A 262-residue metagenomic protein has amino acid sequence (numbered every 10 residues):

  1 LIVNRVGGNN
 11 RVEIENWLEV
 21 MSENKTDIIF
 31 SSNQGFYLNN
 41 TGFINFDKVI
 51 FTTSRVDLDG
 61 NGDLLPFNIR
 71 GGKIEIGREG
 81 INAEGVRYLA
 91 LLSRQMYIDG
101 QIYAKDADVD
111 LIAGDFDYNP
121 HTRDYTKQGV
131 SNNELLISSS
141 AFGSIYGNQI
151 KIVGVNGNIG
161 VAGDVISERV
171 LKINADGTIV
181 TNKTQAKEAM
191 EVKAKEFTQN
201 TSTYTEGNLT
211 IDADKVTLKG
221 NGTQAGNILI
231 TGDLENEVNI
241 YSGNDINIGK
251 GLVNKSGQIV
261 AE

Functional and structural regions predicted by a protein language model:
L1-I166, N174-A175: Solvent-exposed adhesion/ligand-recognition segments of exported proteins
S31-N33, N39-T41, D47, T52-S54 (+23 more regions): Feature marks extracellular polysaccharide-active and adherence modules
